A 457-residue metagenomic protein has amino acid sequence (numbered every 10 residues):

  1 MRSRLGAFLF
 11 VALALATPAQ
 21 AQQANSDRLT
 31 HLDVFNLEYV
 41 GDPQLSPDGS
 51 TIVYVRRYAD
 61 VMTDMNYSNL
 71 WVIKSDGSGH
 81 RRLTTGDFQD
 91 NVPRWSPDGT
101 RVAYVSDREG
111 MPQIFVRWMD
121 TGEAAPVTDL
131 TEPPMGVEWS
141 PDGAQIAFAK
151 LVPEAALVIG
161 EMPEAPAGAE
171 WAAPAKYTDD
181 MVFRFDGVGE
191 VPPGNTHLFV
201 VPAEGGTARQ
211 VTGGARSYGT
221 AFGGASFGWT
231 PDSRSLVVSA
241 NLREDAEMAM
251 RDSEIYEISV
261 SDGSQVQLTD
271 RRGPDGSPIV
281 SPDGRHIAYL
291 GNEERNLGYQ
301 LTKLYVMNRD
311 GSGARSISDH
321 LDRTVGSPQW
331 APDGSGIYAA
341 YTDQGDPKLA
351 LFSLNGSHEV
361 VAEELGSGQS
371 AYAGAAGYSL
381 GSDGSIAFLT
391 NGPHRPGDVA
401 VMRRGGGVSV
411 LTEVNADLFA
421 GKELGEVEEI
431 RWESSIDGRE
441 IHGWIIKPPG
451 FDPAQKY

Functional and structural regions predicted by a protein language model:
G6-A16: Bacterial N-terminal signal peptides
Q23-D64, S68: Mature N-terminal segment immediately following signal peptide/propeptide cleavage in secreted/periplasmic
L37-I52, D87-V105, A124, T131-A149 (+15 more regions): Conserved beta-propeller blade repeats
N66-S68, L151-E204, A208, S239-L242 (+2 more regions): Predominantly five- to eight-bladed beta-propeller fold
N69-W71, Q113-F115, H197-F199, E254-Y256 (+3 more regions): A short loop-to-beta-strand structural motif that recurs across blades of beta-propeller domains
K74-S78, W118-G122, P202-G206, S259-G263 (+3 more regions): Short loop/turn segments that connect beta-strands within beta-propeller blades
R81-T84, A125-T128, R209-G213, V266-T269 (+3 more regions): Beta-propeller fold detector
G374-Y457: Serine-hydrolase catalytic core recognition
